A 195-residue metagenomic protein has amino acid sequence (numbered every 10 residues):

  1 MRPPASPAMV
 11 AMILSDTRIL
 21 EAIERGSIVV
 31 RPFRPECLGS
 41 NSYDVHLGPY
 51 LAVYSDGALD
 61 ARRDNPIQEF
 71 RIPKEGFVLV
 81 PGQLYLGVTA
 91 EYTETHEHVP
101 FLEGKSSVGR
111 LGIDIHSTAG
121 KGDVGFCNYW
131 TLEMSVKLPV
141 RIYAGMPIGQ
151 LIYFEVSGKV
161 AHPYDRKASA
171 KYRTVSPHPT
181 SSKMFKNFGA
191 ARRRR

Functional and structural regions predicted by a protein language model:
R2, S6-R195: DUTPase catalytic domain/fold
